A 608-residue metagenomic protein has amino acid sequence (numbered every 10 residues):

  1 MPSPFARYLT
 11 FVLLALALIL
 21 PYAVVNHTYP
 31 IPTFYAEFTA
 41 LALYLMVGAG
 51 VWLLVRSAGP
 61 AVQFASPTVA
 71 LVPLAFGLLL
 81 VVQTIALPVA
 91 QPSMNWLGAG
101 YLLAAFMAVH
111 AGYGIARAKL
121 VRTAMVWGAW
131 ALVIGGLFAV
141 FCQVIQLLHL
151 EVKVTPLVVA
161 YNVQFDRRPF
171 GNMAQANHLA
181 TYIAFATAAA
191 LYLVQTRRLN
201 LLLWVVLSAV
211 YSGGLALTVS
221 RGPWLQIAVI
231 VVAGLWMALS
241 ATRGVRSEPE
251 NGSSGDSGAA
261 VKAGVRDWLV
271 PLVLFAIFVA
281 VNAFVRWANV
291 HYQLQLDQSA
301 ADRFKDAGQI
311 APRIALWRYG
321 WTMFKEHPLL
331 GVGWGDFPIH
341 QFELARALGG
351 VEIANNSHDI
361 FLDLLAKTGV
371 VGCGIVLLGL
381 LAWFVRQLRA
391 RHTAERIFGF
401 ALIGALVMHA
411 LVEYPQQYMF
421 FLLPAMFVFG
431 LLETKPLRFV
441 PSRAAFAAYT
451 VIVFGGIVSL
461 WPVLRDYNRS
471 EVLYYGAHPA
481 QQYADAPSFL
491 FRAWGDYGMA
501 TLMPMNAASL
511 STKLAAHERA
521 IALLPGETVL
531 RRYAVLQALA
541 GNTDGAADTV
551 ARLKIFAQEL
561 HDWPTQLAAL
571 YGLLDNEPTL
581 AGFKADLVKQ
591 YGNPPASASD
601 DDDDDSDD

Functional and structural regions predicted by a protein language model:
M1-L97, L103-W130, L193-L202, G244-N251 (+4 more regions): Transmembrane signal-anchor hairpin modules in multi-pass inner-membrane enzymes, especially those that act on
R7-A23, A40-W52, G77, V81-T84 (+6 more regions): Alpha-helical transmembrane segments of multi-pass inner-membrane proteins
I31-Y35, S93-M94, M173-N177, V219-Q226 (+2 more regions): Membrane-interface catalytic loops of GT-C/OST-like multi-pass glycosylation enzymes that act
A90-G100, V163-N177, K305-Q309, N355-K367: Short aromatic-rich membrane-water interface segments that cap or initiate transmembrane helices in multi-pass membrane
P169, I230, D267-P271, F275-Y319 (+1 more regions): Flexible juxtamembrane loops connecting transmembrane helices in multi-pass membrane enzymes that build or modify
Q175, P312-A354, F361, T368-I375: TM-adjacent membrane-interface loops and short helices in multi-pass inner/ER membrane proteins
Y192-L217, G222-R286, A425-K435, F446 (+1 more regions): Hydrophobic alpha-helical segments of polytopic membrane proteins
Q226-L235, A394-F446: Transmembrane alpha-helices of multi-pass inner-membrane enzymes
